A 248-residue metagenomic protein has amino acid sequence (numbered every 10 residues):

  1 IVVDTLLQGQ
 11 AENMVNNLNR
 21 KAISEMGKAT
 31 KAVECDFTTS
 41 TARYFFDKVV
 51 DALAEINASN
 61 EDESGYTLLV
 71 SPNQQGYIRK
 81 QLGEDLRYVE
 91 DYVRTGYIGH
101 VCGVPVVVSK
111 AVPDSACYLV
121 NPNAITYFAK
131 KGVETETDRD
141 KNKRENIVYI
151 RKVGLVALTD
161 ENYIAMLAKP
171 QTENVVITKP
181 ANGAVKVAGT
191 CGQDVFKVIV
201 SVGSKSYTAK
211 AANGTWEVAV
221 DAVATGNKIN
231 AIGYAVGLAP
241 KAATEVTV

Functional and structural regions predicted by a protein language model:
I1-S59, L167-P170: Alpha-helical scaffold segments that mediate packing/assembly in large oligomeric complexes
T30-I98: Extended, solvent-exposed, turn-rich assembly/linker loops in the middle of proteins
E61-D62, T159, V223-A224: Flexible, charged surface loops at secondary-structure boundaries
L69-Q74, V120-N121, T159-D160, A219: Helix N-cap / beta->alpha transition motif
G76, D114, V156-L158, K197 (+1 more regions): Residue-level signal for secondary-structure boundary sites
Q81-Q171: Sequence/fold signature of self-assembling virion shell proteins
Q171-V248: Ser/Thr-rich low-complexity repeats and stalk/linker segments
